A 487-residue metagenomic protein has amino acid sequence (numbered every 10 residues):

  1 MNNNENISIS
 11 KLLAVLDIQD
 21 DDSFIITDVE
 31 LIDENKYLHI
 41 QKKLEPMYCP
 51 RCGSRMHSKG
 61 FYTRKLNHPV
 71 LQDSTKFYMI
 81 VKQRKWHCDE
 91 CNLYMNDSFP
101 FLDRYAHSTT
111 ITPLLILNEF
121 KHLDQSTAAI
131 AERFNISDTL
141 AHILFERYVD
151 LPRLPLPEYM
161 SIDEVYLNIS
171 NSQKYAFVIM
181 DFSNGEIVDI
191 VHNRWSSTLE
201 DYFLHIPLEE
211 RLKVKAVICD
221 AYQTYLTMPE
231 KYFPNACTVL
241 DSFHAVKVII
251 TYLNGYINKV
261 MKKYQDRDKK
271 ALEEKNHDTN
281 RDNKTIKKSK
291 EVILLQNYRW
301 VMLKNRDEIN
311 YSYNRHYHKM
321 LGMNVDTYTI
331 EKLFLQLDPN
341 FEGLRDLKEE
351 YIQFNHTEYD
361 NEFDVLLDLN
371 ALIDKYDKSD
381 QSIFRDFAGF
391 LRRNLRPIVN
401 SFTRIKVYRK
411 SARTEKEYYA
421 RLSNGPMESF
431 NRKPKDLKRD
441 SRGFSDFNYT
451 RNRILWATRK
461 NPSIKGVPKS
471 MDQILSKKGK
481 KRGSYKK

Functional and structural regions predicted by a protein language model:
M1-L93, F99: Short, conserved DNA-binding cores of transcription-related domains
N2, K42, P46, R51 (+6 more regions): Acidic/histidine-rich catalytic cores and adjacent linkers of DNA breakage/strand-transfer/modification proteins
H39, R51, I130, S161 (+2 more regions): A structural signal for short, well-ordered beta-strand segments and their strand-loop junctions that often border
N67-N171, R211-L212: Short, positively charged, Gly/Tyr-enriched micro-motifs that form contact patches at catalytic or ligand/partner
S137, Y148-V149, A221, Y256 (+1 more regions): The DNA-recognition helices of helix-turn-helix-type DNA-binding domains
H142-A216, A221-M228: RNase H-like nuclease fold core
F177, T251-K262: Short, surface-exposed amphipathic charged segments that create phosphate/polyanion-binding patches used for binding
N235-N254: Inter-helix linker motif
